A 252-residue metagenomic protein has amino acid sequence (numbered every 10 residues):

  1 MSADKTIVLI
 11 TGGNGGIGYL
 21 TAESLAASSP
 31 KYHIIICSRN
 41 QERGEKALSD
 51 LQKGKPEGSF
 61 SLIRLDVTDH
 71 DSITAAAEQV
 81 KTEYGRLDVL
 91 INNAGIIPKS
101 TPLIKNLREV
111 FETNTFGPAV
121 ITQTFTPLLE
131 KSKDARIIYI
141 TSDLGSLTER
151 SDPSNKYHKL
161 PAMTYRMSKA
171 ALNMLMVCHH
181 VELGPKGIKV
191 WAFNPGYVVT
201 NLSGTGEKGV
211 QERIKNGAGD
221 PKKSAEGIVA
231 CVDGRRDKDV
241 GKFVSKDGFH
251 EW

Functional and structural regions predicted by a protein language model:
I10-T11, N92-N93, R136-S142, K189-N194: Structural signature of the Rossmann-like NAD(P)-dependent dehydrogenase/reductase core
N14-G15: Conserved glycine-rich cofactor-binding loop
S28-K46: Conserved glycine-rich Rossmann-like NAD(P)H-binding loop of the short-chain dehydrogenase/reductase
Q41-E42, R64-A75: The beta1-alpha1 cofactor-binding region of Rossmann-like NAD(H)/NADP(H)-dependent oxidoreductases
P56-S61, E78-N92, P98-L103, D237: A glycine-rich helix->loop->beta "capping" turn within Rossmann-like NAD(P)(H)-dependent oxidoreductase domains
I96-F111, A119, E130-P185, Y197: Catalytic loop of short-chain dehydrogenase/reductase
P185, A192, T200, G204-W252: C-terminal helical subdomain
